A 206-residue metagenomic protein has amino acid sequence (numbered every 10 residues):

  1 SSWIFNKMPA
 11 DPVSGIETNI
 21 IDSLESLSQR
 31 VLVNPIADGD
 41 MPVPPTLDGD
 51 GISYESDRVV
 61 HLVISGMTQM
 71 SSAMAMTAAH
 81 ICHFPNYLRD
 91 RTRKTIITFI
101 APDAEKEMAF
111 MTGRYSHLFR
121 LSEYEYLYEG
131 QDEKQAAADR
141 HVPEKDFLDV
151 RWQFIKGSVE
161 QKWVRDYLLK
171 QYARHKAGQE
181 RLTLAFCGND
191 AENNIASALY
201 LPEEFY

Functional and structural regions predicted by a protein language model:
S1-Y206: Cytosolic regulatory regions of ion transport systems
